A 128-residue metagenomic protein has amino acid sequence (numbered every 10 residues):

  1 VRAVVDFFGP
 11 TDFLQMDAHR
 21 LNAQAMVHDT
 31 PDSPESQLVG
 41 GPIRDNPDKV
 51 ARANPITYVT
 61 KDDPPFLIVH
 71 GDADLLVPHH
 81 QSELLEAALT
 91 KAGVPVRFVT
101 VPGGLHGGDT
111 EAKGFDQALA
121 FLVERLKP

Functional and structural regions predicted by a protein language model:
V1-A23, E124-K127: Primarily recognizes the serine-hydrolase "nucleophile elbow" in alpha/beta-hydrolase and SGNH/GDSL folds
F13, A73-V77, G107-G108: Acidic catalytic loop of the alpha/beta-hydrolase fold
Q15-Y58, P64, K91: Mobile cap/lid helix-loop segments that gate and shape the active-site cleft of serine hydrolases
D62, L67-H70, D74: Short beta-strand/loop motif that positions the catalytic acidic residue of the alpha/beta-hydrolase fold
L75-L84, G114: Conserved alpha/beta-hydrolase "acid-adjacent" motif
F98-G104: Short glycine-rich catalytic loops that host catalytic nucleophiles or stabilize transition states across multiple
G104-K113: Catalytic histidine-centered segment of alpha/beta-hydrolase-like enzymes
K113-P128: Catalytic active-site module of serine/aspartate enzymes centered on a nucleophile-bearing elbow/loop
